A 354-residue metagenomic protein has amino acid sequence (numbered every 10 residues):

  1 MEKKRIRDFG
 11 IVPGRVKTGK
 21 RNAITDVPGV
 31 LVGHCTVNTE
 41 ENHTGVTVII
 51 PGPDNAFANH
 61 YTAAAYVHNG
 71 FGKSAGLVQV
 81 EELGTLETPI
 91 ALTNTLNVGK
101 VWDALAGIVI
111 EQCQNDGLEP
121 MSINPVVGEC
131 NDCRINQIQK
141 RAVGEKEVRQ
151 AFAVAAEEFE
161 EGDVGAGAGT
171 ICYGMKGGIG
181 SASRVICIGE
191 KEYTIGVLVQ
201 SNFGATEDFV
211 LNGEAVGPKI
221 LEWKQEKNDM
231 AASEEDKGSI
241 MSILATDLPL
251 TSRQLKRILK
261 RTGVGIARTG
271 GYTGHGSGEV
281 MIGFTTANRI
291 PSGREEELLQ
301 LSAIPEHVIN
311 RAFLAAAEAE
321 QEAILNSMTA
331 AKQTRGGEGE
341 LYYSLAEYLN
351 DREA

Functional and structural regions predicted by a protein language model:
M1-A354: Alpha/propeptide regions of enzymes that mature by internal proteolysis
